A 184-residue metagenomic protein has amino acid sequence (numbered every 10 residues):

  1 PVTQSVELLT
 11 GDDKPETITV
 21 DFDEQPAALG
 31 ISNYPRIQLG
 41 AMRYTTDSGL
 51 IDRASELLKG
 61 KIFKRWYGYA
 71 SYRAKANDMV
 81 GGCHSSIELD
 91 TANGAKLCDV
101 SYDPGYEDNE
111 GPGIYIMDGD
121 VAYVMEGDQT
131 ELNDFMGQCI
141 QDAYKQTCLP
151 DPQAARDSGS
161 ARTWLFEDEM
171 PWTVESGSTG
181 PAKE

Functional and structural regions predicted by a protein language model:
P1-E184: Function-determining sites in protein domains
